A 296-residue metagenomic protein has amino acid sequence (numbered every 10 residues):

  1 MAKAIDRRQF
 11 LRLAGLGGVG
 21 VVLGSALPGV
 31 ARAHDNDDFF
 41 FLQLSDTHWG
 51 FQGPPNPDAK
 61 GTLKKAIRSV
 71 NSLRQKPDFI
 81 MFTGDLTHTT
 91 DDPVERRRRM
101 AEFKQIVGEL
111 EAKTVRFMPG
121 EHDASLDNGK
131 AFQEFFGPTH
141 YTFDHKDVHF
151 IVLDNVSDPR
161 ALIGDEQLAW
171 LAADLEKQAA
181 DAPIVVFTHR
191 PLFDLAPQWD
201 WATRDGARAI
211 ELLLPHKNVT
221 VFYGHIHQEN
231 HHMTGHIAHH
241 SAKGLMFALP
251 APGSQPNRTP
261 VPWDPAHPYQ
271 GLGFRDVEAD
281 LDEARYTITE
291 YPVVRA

Functional and structural regions predicted by a protein language model:
M1-A4, Q9-V30: N-terminal export signals
L13, G17-G18, G29-R97, A173 (+1 more regions): N-terminal active-site segment of His-dependent metallophosphoesterases
G20, G24-V30, G61-K64, D200-H216: Short, motif-level signal for alpha-helix interfacial/capping segments enriched in acidic residues and aromatics/proline
H34, D92-P183, T203-T220, H232-I288: Extended active-site neighborhood of metal-dependent phosphoesterases/phosphodiesterases
L44-S45, I80-G84, V115-E121, F187-T188 (+2 more regions): Active-site neighborhood of phospho(di)ester-bond hydrolases with catalytic His/Asp-centered motifs
T47-G50, L86-T89, E121-S125, V156-P159 (+3 more regions): Solvent-exposed loop/turn segments at secondary-structure junctions within structured extracellular/periplasmic domains
A179-L195: Short acidic, glycine-rich surface-loop motifs adjacent to enzyme active sites
I288-A296: C-terminal/domain-terminus segments
